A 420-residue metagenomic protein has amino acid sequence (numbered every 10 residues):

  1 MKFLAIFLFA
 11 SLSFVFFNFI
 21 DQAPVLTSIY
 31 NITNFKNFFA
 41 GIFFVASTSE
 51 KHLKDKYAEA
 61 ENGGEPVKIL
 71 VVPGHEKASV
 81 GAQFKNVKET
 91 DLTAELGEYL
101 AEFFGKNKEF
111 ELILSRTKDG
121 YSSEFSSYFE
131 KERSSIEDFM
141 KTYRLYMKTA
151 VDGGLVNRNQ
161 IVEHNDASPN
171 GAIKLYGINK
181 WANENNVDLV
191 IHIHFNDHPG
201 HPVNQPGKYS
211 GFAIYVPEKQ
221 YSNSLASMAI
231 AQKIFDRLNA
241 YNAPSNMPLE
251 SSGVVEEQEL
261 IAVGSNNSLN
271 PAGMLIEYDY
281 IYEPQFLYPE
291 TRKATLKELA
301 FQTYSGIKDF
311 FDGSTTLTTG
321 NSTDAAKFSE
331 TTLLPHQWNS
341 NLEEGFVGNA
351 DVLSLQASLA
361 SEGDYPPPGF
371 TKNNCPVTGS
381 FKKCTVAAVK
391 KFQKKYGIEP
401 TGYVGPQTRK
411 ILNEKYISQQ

Functional and structural regions predicted by a protein language model:
K2-D21: Hydrophobic membrane-insertion alpha-helices, especially the h-region of bacterial N-terminal signal peptides
N18-K68: Non-catalytic propeptide/linker segments at domain boundaries
T48-N179, Q205-G211: Active-site histidine-acidic residue metal-binding/catalytic motifs, centered on HxH/HExxH-like signatures
S79-D91, E163-A172, I178-N179, Y215-L225 (+4 more regions): Second-shell loop/turn segments in exported
I173-D197: A short, hydrophobic beta-strand-centered structural micro-motif
N196-G200, Y215-V216, Y221, S245-A325: Active-site-adjacent mobile loop/cap segments within catalytic or ligand-binding domains
T315-G379, S418-Q420: Acidic, Ser/Thr/Pro/Gly-enriched interdomain connector segments
